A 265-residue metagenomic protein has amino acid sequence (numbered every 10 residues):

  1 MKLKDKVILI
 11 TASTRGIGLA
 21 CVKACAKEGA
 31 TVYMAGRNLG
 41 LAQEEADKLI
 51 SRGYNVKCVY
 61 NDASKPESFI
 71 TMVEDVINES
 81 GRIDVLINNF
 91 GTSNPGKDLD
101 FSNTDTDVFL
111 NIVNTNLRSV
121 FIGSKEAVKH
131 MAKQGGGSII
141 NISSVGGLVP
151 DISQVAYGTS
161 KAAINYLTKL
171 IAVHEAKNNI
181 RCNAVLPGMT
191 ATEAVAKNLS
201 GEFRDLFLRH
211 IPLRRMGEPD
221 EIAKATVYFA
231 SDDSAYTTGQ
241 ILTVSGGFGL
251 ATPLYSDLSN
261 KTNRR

Functional and structural regions predicted by a protein language model:
A12-G16, N38: Conserved glycine-rich cofactor-binding loop
K97-F101, D105-V113, F207: Substrate-binding pocket helix/loop in short-chain dehydrogenase/reductase
S124, S160-A163, T168: Active-site helix of classical SDR
K129, V173-H174, A235: Alpha-helical segment proximal to the catalytic Tyr-Lys
S144: Residue(s) in the substrate-gating loop at a strand-loop-helix junction that position the organic substrate next
A176, R181, T237-G239: Short, small/polar-rich loop/turn modules that mediate ligand/substrate recognition or access, typified
T238-R265: Short C-terminal tail/terminal secondary-structure segment of NAD(P)H-dependent dehydrogenase/reductase domains
